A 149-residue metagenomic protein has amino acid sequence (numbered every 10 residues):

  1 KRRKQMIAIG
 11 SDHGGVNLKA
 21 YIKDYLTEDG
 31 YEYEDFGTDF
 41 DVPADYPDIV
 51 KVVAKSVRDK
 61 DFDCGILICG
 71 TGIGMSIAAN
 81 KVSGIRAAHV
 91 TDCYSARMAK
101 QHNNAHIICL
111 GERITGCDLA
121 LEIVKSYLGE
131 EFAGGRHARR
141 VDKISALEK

Functional and structural regions predicted by a protein language model:
K1-Q5: Short, Lys/Arg-enriched N-terminal segments with co-localized hydrophobic residues within the first ~10-30 amino acids
A8-G10, G14-N17, C93-K149: C-terminal binding/interaction regions
N17-D29: Short, solvent-exposed amphipathic alpha-helices that sit in or adjacent to ligand/effector-binding or catalytic
E32-P43: A short beta-strand-loop structural module common to alpha/beta enzyme folds
D35, K81-T91, Q101: RNase H-like, Mg2+-dependent phosphodiesterase core, and more generally RNA phosphate-backbone-engaging helix-loop
V42-K51: Structural motif
V52-A88: Helix-adjacent hinge/juxtasegments
